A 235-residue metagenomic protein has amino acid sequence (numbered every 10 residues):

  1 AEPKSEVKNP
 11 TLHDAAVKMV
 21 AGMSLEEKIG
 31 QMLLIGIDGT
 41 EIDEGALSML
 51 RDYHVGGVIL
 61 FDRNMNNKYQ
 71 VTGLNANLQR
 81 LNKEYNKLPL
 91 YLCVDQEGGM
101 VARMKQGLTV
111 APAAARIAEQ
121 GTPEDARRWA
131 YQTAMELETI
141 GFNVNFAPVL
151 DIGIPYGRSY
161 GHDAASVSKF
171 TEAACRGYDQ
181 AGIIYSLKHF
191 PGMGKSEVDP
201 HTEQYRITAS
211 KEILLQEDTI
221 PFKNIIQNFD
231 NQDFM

Functional and structural regions predicted by a protein language model:
A1-G22: N-terminal, intrinsically disordered, polar/charged segments of Gram-positive cell-envelope systems that serve as
D14-V20, E41-L47, Q216-N224: Alpha-helical scaffolding within the catalytic cores of extracellular/periplasmic polymer-degrading hydrolases
M23, D62, Q79-N82, G141 (+3 more regions): Sec/Tat-exported extracytoplasmic proteins
E27-G36, T40-G56: N-terminal carbohydrate-binding/catalytic regions of secreted carbohydrate-active enzymes
Q31, G56, N86-L90, F142-N143 (+2 more regions): Short, well-ordered coil/turn segments that N-cap beta-strands
M49-K169, H189, G194-S210: Enzymes and membrane/adaptor proteins characterized by extended Gly/Ser/Thr/Asp/Glu-rich, aromatic-dotted
Y178-P191, E197, I213-M235: Phosphate/pyrophosphate-binding betaalpha-module
